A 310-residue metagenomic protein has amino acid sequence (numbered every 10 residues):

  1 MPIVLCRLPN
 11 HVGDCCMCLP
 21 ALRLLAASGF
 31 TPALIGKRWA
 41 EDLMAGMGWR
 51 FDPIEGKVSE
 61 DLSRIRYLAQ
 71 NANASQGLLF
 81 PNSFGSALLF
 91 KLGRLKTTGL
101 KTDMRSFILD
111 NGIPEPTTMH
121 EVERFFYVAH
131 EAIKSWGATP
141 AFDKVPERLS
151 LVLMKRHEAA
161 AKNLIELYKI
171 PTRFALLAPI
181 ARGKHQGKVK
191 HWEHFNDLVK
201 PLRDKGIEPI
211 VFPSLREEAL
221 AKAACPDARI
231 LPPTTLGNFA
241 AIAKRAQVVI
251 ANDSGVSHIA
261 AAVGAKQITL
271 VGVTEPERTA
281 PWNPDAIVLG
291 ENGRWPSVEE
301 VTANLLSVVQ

Functional and structural regions predicted by a protein language model:
M1-Q310: Catalytic machinery of carbohydrate-active enzymes, primarily nucleotide-sugar-dependent glycosyltransferases
